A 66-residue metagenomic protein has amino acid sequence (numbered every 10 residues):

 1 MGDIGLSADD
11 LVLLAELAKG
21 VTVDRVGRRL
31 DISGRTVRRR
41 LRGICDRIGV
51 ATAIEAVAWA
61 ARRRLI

Functional and structural regions predicted by a protein language model:
M1-R38, R63: Helix-turn-helix DNA-binding segment
R40-G43: Residues within the DNA-recognition helix of helix-turn-helix
D46-I66: Basic, Lys/Arg-enriched C-terminal extension of HTH/homeodomain DNA-binding domains
